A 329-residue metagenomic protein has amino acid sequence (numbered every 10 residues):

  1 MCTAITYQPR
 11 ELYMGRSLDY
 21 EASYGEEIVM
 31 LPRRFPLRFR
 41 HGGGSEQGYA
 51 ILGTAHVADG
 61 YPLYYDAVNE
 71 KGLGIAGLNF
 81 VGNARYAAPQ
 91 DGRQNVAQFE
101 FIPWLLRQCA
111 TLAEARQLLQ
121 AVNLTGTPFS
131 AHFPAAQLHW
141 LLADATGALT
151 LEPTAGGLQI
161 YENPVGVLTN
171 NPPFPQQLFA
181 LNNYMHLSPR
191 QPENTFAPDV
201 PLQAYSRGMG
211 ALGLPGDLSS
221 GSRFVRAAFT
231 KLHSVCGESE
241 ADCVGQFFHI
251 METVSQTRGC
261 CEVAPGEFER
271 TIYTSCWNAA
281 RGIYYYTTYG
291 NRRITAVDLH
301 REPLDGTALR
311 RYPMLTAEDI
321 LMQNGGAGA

Functional and structural regions predicted by a protein language model:
M1-Q94, A121, G126, R311-L315 (+1 more regions): A contiguous strand-loop segment
M1-Y13, L118, T127-S130, A135-A136 (+2 more regions): C-terminus-biased signal that marks the final domain/tail of proteins
L18, N79, D144-T146, A155 (+1 more regions): Short, flexible loop/turn elements at secondary-structure junctions
Y20-A22, V81-N83, G156-Q159, G166 (+1 more regions): Short, surface-exposed beta-strand-loop junctions and turns on beta-sheet-rich folds
L78, E152-P153, T288: Short linear motifs in exposed loops
G92-P128, E240-F248: Proteins synthesized as precursors that undergo proteolytic processing into mature forms
A135-Q159: Long, compositionally biased
